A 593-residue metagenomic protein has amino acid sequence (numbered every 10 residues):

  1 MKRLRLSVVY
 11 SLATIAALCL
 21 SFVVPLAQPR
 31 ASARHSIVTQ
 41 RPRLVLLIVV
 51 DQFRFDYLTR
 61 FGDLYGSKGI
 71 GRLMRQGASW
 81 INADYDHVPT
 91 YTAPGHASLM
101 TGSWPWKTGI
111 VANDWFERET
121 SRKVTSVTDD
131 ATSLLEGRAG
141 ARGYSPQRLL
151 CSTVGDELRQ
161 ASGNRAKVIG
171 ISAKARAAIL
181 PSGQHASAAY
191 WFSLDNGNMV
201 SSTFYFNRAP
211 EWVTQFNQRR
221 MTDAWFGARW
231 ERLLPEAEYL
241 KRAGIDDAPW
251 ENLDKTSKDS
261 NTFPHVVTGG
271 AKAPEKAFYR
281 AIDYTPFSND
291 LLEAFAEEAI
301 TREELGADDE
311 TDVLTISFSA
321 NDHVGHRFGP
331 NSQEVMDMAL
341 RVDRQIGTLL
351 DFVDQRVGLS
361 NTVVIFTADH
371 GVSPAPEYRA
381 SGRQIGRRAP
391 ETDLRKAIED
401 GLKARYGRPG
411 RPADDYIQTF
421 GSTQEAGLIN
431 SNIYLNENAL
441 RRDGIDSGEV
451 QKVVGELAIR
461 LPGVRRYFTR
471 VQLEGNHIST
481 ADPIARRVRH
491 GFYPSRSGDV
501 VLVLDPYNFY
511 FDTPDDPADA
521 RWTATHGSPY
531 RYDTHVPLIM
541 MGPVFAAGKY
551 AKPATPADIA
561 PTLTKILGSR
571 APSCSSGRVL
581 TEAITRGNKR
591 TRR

Functional and structural regions predicted by a protein language model:
R30-R41, F55, T59-G155, Q160 (+1 more regions): Active-site nucleophile/metal-coordination loop of metallo-enzymes that catalyze phosphate/sulfate and related
V38-Q40, I282-D308, N321-T362, Q451-V453 (+1 more regions): A long, amphipathic alpha-helix that forms part of the scaffold/cap immediately adjacent to metal-dependent active
R41, L64, H87-V88, Q147-L149 (+6 more regions): A short beta-strand-to-alpha-helix junction
R41, V50, Y91, N113-G143 (+10 more regions): Secreted, luminal/periplasmic, and some membrane-associated catalytic domains that remodel anionic oxygen-ester
G71-R75, C151-Q160, N430-F468, E474 (+3 more regions): Non-catalytic, well-ordered alpha-helical segments in soluble enzyme domains
R165-S172, A178-I179, G244, A248 (+3 more regions): Active-site regions of oxyanion-processing enzymes, predominantly non-cytosolic
I179-A188, V267-Y284, A307-V342, Y378-A380: Active-site His/acidic residue clusters
D223-E298: Long, low-complexity, polar/charged, intrinsically disordered or flexibly structured peripheral segments
